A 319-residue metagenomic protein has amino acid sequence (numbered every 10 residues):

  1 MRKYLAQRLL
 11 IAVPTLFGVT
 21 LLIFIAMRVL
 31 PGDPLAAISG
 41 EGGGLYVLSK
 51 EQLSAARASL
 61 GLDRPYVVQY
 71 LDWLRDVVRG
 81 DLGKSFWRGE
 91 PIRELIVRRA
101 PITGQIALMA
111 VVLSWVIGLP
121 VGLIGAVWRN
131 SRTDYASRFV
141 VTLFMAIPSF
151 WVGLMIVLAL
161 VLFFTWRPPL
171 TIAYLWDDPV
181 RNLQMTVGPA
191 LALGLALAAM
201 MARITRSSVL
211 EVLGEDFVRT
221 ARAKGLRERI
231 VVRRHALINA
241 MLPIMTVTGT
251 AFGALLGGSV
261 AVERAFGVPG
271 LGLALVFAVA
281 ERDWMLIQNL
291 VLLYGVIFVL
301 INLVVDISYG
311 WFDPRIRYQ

Functional and structural regions predicted by a protein language model:
R2-K3, I96-T133, S149, L162-T165 (+1 more regions): Alpha-helical transmembrane segments of integral membrane proteins, especially multi-pass inner/plasma-membrane
A6-A12: N-terminal signal-anchor/signal peptide hydrophobic helix marking the start of the first transmembrane segment
Q7, G40, W87-R88, V97 (+3 more regions): Phosphate-coordinating loops and pocket residues in cytosolic domains that bind phosphorylated ligands
T15, W128-S149: Small-residue-rich alpha-helical segments with characteristic i,i+4
L16-L71, F164-N182: Hydrophobic alpha-helical transmembrane segments of membrane transport/permease proteins and related membrane-embedded
L22-V29, L60, R75, F139-P169 (+1 more regions): Membrane-water interface segments at the C-terminal ends of transmembrane alpha-helices in multi-pass inner-membrane
L62-L119: An internal, D/E-rich "acidic patch" concept
